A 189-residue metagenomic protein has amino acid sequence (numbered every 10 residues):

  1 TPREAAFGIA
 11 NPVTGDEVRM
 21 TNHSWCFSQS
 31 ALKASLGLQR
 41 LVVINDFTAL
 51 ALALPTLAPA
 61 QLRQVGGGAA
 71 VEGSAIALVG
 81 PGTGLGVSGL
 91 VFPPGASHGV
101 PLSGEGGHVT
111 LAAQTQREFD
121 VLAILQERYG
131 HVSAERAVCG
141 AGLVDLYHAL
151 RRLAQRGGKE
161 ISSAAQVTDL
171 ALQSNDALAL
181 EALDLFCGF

Functional and structural regions predicted by a protein language model:
T1-V43, T48-Q61, L78: Short beta-strand-loop/turn "lid" adjacent to the catalytic site in phosphate-handling enzymes
R3-A5, E72-S74, P81-T83: Short, basic and Ser/Thr-rich N-terminal targeting/leader segments
V18-M20, V109, V167: Short clusters of hydrophobic/aromatic residues that line enzyme substrate/ligand-binding pockets
H23-C26, L57-V65, F92-L102: A glycine- and small-aliphatic-rich helix-loop capping segment at beta-alpha/alpha-beta transitions that lines
S35, G107, G157-K159: HAD-like aspartate-dependent phosphatase fold
F47, A75-A77, T83-Q155: Glycine-rich phosphate-binding loop plus the immediately following alpha-helix
L52-L78, Q116-V121: A gly/proline- and charged-residue-enriched helix-loop-helix capping module
Y129-V138, D145-F189: Adenine-nucleotide phosphate-binding core of ATP-dependent small-molecule kinases
